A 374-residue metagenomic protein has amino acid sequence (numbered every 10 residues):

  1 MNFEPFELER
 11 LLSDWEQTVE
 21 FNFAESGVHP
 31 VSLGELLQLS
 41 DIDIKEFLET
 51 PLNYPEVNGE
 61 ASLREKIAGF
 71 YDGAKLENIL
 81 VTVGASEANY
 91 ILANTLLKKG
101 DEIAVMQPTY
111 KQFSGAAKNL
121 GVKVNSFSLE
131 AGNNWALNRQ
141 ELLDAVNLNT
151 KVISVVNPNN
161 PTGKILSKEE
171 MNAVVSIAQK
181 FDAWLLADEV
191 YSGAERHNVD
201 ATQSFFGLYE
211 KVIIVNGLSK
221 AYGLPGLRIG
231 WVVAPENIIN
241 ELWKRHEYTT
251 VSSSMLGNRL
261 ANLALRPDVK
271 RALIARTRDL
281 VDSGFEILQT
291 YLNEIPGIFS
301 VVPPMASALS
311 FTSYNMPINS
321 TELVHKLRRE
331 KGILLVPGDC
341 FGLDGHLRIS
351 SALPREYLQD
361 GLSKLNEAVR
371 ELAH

Functional and structural regions predicted by a protein language model:
N2-G84, I91, P267, E371-H374: N-terminal small-domain helix-loop-helix segment of the aminotransferase-like
A24, N262, R278-Q289, S300-Y314: Conserved glycine-rich beta-strand-loop-beta hairpin in the small C-terminal domain of fold type I
G73, P317, H325-L335, F341-H374: PLP-dependent enzyme catalytic core of the Aspartate aminotransferase-like
T95-A117: Conserved PLP-anchoring active-site segment centered on the Schiff-base-forming lysine
D101, V122, K180-A183, E210: A short helix->loop->beta-strand "cap" motif at the edges of active sites that frequently abuts
L120, K180-F181, K331, L372: Helix C-cap/helix->beta junction micro-motif
A131-D200: Active-site phosphate-binding strand-loop segment of PLP-dependent enzymes
L208-D282, Q289-T290, S363, R370: Conserved core segment of the aminotransferase class I/II
